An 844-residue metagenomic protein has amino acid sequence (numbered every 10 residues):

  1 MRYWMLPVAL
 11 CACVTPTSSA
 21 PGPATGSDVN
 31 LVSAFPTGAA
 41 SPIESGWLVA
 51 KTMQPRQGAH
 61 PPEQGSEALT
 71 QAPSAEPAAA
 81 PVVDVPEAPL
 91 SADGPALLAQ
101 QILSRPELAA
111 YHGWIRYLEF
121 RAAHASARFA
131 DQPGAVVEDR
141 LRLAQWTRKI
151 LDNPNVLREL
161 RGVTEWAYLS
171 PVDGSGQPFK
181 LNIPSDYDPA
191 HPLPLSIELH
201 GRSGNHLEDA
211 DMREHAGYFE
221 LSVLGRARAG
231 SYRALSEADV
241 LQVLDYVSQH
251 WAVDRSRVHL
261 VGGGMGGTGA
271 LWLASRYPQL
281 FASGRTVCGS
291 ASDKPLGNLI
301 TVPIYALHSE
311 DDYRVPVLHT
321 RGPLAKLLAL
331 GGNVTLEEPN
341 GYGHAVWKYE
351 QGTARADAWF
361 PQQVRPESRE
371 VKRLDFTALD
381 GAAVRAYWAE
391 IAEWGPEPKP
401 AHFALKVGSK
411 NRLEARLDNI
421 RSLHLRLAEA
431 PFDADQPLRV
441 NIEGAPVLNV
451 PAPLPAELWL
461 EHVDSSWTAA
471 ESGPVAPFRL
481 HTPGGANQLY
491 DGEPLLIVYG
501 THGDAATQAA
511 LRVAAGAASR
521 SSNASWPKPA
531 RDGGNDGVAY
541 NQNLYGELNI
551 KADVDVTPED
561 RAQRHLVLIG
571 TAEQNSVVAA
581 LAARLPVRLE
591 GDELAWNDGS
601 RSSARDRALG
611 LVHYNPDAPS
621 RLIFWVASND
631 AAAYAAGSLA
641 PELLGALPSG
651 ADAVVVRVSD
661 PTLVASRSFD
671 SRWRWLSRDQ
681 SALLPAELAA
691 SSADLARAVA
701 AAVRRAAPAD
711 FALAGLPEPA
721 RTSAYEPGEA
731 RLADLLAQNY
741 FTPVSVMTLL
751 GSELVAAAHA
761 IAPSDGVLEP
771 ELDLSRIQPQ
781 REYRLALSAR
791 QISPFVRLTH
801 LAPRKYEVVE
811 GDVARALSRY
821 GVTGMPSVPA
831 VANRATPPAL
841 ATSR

Functional and structural regions predicted by a protein language model:
A80-L193: A domain-start/cap signature at the N-terminus of enzymes
S185-H191, R233-G264, R276-L280: Gly/Ser-rich "nucleophile elbow"/oxyanion-hole loop immediately N-terminal to the catalytic nucleophile in hydrolases
H191-R202: Short beta-strand element of the alpha/beta-hydrolase
S256-I300: Primarily recognizes the serine-hydrolase "nucleophile elbow" in alpha/beta-hydrolase and SGNH/GDSL folds
A306-H308: Short beta-strand/loop motif that positions the catalytic acidic residue of the alpha/beta-hydrolase fold
Y313, L318-I420: C-terminal catalytic histidine-bearing segment of alpha/beta-hydrolase fold enzymes
E414, R426-E429, D435-Q680, V813 (+4 more regions): Solvent-exposed alpha-helical segments and adjacent loops that form catalytic or protein-interaction surfaces
D491-L496, G500-S525, V538-G546, A562 (+2 more regions): Solvent-exposed loop/linker segments at secondary-structure transitions that flank or connect catalytic domains
